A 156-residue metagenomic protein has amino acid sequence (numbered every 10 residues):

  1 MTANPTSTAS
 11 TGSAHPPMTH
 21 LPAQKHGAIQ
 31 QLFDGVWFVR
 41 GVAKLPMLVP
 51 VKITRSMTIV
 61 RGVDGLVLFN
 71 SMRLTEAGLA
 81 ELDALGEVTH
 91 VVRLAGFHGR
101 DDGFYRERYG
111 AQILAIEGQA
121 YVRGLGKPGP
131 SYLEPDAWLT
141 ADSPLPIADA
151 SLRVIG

Functional and structural regions predicted by a protein language model:
M1-L45: Long, non-catalytic terminal segments
A14-P17, L45-V49, V67-M72, H90-R93 (+1 more regions): Short, flexible loop segments at the rims of nucleotide/cofactor-binding pockets, characterized by
G27-A77: Conserved beta-strand hairpin/beta-sheet module of binuclear metal-dependent hydrolase folds, prominently
V36-F38, V91, I113, L152: Conserved beta-strand scaffold positions in the cores of enzyme catalytic domains, especially in NTP/NDP-utilizing
M47-L48, L68, E76-L79, G99-G103 (+1 more regions): Short active-site-adjacent helix-start/loop capping segments
S56, Y109, A148: Residues that flank catalytic or metal-binding motifs in active/ligand-binding sites
R73-I116: Active-site metal-binding motif and surrounding structural segment of the metallo-beta-lactamase
E117-G156: Metallo-beta-lactamase
